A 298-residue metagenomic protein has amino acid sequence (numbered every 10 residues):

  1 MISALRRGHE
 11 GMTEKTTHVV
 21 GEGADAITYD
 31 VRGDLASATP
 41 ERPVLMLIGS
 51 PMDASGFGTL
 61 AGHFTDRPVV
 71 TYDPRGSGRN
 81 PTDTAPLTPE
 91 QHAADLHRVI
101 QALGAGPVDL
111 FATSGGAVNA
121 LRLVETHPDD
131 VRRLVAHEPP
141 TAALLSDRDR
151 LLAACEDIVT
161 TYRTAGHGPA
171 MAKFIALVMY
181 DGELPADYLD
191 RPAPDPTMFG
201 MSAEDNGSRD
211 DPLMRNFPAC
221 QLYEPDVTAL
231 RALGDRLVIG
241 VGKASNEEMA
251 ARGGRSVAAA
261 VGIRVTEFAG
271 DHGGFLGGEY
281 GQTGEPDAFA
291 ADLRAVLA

Functional and structural regions predicted by a protein language model:
M1-G11: Short, Lys/Arg-enriched N-terminal segments with co-localized hydrophobic residues within the first ~10-30 amino acids
H18-P81, A85: Conserved HGGG/HGGXW glycine-rich cap/lid loop of the alpha/beta-hydrolase fold
Y72-G76, P139, G270: Active-site loop/turn elements of alpha/beta-hydrolase fold enzymes, especially the short glycine-/histidine-rich
G76-D109: Active-site loop/oxyanion-hole signature of alpha/beta-hydrolase fold enzymes
P89-A93, A117, A250: Conserved donor sugar-nucleotide recognition element shared by glycan-biosynthetic enzymes
G106-L145: Conserved hydrolase catalytic core segment
R150-D157, T161-R264: Alpha/beta-hydrolase
R264-A298: Catalytic active-site module of serine/aspartate enzymes centered on a nucleophile-bearing elbow/loop
